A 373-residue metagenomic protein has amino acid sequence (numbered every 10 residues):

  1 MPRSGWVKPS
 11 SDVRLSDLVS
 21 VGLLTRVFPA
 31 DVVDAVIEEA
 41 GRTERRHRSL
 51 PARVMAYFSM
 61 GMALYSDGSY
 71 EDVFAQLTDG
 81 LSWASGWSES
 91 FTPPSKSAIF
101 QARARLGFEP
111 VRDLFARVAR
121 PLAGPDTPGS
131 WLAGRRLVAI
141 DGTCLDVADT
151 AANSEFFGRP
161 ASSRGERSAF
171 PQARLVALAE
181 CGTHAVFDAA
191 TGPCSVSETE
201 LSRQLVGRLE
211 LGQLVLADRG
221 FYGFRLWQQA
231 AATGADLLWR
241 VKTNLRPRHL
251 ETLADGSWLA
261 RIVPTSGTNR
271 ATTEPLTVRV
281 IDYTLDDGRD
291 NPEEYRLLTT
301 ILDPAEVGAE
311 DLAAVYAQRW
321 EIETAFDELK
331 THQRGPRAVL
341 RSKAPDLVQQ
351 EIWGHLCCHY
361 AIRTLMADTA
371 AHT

Functional and structural regions predicted by a protein language model:
M1-Y70, Q76, A104-L106, D113-R117 (+3 more regions): Single, function-defining residue in the core of a domain
S69-S88: DNA-recognition alpha helix
G86-L106: Major-groove recognition helix of helix-turn-helix-like DNA-binding domains
P121: Phosphate-interacting basic helix/loop segments used at nucleotide- and nucleic-acid interfaces
G129: Noncatalytic carbohydrate-binding groove/subsite architecture in carbohydrate-active enzymes
